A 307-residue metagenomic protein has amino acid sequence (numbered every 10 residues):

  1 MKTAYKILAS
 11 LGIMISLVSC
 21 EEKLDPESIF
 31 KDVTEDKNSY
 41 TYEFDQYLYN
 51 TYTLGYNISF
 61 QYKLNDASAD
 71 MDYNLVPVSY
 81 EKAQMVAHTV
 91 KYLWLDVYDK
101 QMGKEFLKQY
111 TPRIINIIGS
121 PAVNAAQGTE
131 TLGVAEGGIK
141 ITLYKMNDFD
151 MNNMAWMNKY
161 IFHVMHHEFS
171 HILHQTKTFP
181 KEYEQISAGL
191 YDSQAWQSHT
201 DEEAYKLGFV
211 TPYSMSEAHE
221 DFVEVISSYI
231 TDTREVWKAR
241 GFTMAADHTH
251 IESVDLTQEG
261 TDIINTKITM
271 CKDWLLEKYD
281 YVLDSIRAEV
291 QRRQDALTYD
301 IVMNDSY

Functional and structural regions predicted by a protein language model:
K2-S10: Sec-dependent signal peptide recognition, specifically the positively charged N-region followed immediately by
I15-S19: C-terminal motif of bacterial Sec signal peptides marking the signal peptidase cleavage site
C20-M102, T257, T266-Y307: Acidic/polar, low-complexity intrinsically disordered N-terminal segments immediately downstream of a Sec signal
D72-Y80, T129, N147-Y160, G208-S216: Second-shell loop/turn segments in exported
Q84-K140: Auxiliary, metal-adjacent structural segments of Zn-dependent hydrolase domains
V97-I117, T176-K177, V236-A245, V282-V290: Surface-exposed patches in mature extracellular/periplasmic domains of secreted proteins
A155-P180, V223: Active-site recognition of the HExxH zinc-binding catalytic motif
Y191-I286, R293-Y307: Metalloprotease/metallohydrolase-associated module, dominated by Zn2+-dependent proteases
